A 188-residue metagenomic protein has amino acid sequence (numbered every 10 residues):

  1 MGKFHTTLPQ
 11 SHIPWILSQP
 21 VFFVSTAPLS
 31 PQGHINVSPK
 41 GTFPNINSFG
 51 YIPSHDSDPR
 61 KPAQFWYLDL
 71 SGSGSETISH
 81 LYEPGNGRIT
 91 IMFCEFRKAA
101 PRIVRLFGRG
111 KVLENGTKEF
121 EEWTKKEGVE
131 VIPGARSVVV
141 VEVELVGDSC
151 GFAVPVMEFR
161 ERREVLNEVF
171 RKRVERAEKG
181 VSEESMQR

Functional and structural regions predicted by a protein language model:
M1-R188: Binding-site signature for planar aromatic cofactors or substrates
